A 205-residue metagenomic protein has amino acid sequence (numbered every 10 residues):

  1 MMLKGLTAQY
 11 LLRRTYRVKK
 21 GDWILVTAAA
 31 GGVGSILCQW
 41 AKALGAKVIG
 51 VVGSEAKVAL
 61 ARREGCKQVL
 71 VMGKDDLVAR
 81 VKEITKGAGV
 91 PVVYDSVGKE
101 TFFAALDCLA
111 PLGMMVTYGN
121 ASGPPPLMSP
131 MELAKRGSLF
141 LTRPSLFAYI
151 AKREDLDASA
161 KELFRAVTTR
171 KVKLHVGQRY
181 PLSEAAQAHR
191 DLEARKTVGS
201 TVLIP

Functional and structural regions predicted by a protein language model:
M1-R14, T27-A30: A glycine-rich, Thr/Ser-enriched phosphate-binding loop motif common to dinucleotide/cofactor-binding enzymes
R17-W23, G87-A88: Short helix-loop-beta connector
V26, K42-T101, K152: Adenosine-nucleotide cofactor-binding segment
V33: Hydrophobic/small residue at the entry helix of a nucleotide-binding pocket
I36-W40: Rossmann-fold NAD(P)-dependent oxidoreductase module
L44, V52, E100-K171, P205: Glycine-rich phosphate-binding loop and adjacent beta-alpha segment of Rossmann(oid) nucleotide-cofactor-binding
R153-P205: C-terminal hydrophobic helical "lid"/dimerization subdomain of Rossmann-like NAD(P)H-dependent oxidoreductases
